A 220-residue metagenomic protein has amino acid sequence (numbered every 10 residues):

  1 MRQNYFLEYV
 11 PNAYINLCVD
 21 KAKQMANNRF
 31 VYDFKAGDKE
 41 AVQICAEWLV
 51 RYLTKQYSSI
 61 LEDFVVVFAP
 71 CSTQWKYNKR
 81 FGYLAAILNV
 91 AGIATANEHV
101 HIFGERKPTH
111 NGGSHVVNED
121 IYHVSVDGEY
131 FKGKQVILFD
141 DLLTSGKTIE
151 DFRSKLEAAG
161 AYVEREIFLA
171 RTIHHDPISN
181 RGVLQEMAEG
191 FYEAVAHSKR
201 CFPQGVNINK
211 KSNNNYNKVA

Functional and structural regions predicted by a protein language model:
M1-F64, H101-Q135: Active-site-facing substrate-recognition patch
R51, A86, V90, S154 (+1 more regions): Short, well-ordered alpha-helices that flank and scaffold nucleotide-derived cofactor binding pockets
P70-K79: Glycine-rich phosphate-binding loops at beta-strand->alpha-helix junctions
K79-A86: Charged helix-capping and loop-helix junction motifs
H99, K107-I208: PRPP/pyrophosphate-binding module of the type I phosphoribosyltransferase fold
F202-A220: Long, low-complexity, intrinsically disordered segments
